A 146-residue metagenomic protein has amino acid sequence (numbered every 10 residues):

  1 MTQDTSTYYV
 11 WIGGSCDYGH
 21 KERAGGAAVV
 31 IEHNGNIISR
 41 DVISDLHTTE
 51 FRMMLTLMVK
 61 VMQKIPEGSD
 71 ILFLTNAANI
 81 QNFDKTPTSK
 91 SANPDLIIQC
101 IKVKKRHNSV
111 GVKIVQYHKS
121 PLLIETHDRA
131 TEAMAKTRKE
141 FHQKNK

Functional and structural regions predicted by a protein language model:
M1-R52, K64: RNase H-like nuclease fold core
S15-K21, M58-H127: RNase H catalytic domain
A28-I31, S91-N93, T131-A135: Short, low-complexity, polar/charged sequence segments that are solvent-exposed and flexible
S39-S44, V61, K102-K104, H142-K146: Short C-terminal domain-edge/linker segments immediately following a structured domain
M53, L57: Loop-to-helix element that buttresses phosphate recognition and phosphoryl-transfer chemistry
I124-K146: Charged phosphate-binding loop/patch that engages nucleotide di/tri-phosphates or the phosphate backbone of nucleic
